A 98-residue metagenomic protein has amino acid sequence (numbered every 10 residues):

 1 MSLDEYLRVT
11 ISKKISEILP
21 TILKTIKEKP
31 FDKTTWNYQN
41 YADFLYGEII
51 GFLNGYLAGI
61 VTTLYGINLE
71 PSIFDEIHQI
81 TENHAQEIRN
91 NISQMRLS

Functional and structural regions predicted by a protein language model:
M1-K33: Short terminal alpha-helical segments
K27, A58-Y65, Q86, N90-S93: Charged/polar positions within long, soluble alpha-helices
T34-Q39: Acidic, serine/threonine- and proline-rich low-complexity regulatory regions
N40-Q79: Amphipathic protein-protein interaction modules
E70-S98: Amphipathic alpha-helical binding modules
